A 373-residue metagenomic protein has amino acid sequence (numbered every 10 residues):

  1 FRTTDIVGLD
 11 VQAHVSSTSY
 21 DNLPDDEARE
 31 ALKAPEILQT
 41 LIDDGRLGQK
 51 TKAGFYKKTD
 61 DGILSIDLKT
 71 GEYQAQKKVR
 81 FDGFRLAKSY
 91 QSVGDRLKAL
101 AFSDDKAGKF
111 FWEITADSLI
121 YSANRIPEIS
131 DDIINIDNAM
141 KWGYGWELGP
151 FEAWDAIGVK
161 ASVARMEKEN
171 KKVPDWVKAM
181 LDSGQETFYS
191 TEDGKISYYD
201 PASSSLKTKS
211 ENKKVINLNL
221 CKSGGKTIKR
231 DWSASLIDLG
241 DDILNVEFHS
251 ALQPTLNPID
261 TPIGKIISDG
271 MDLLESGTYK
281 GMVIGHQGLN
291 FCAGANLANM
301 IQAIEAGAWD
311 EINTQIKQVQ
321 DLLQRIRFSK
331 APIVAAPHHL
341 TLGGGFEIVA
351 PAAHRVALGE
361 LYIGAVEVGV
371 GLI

Functional and structural regions predicted by a protein language model:
F1-M282, H286-L289, A298-Q318, Q324-A331 (+4 more regions): N-terminal glycine-rich phosphate-binding loop for ADP-containing cofactors
A293-A295: Extended, composition-driven regions rather than compact fold-specific motifs
E347: Conserved divalent-metal-coordinating catalytic cores that perform phosphate/pyrophosphate/nucleotidyl transfer
